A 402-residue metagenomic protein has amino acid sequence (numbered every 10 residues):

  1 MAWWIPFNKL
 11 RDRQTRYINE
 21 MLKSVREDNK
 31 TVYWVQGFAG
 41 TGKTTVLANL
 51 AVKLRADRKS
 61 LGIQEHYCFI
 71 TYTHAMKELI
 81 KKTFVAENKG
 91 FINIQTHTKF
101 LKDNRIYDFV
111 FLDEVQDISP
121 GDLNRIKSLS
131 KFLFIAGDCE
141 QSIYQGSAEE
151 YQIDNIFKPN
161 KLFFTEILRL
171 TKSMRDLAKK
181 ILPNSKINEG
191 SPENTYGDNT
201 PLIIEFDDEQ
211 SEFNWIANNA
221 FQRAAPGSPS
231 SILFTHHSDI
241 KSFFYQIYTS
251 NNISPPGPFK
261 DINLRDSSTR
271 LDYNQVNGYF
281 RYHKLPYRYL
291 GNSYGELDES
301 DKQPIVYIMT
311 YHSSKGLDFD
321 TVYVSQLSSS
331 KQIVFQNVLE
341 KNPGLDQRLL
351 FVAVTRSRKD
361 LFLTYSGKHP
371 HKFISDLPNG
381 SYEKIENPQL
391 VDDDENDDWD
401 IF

Functional and structural regions predicted by a protein language model:
A2-D12, Q141-Q145, N155-P201, F206-D208: Conserved coupling/interface region of RecA-like P-loop/ASCE motor cores
W3-R26, V32-Q36, Y72-A148, G316: Conserved helicase NTPase motor core
K30, P159, Q303-V306: Short coil/loop residues immediately preceding or within conserved phosphate-binding loops of NTP-utilizing enzyme
Y33-M76, K179-Y282, P286-N292: Conserved RecA-like ASCE P-loop NTPase motor core of nucleic-acid helicases/translocases
T41, T96, L101, L168-R175 (+2 more regions): Core RecA-like ATPase module of SF1/SF2 helicases and allied nucleic-acid translocases
L50-L54, I80, L129, L377: Hydrophobic residues on the short alpha-helix immediately C-terminal to a glycine-rich phosphate/catalytic loop
T71-H74, T96-T98, A136-Q141, Q145-E149 (+5 more regions): A short beta-strand-to-loop transition that corresponds to the Sensor-1 phosphate-sensing loop of AAA+ P-loop ATPases
R125-K131, Q152-K158, T355: Short, conserved loop/helix-junction motifs that constitute active-site signature segments in enzyme catalytic cores
